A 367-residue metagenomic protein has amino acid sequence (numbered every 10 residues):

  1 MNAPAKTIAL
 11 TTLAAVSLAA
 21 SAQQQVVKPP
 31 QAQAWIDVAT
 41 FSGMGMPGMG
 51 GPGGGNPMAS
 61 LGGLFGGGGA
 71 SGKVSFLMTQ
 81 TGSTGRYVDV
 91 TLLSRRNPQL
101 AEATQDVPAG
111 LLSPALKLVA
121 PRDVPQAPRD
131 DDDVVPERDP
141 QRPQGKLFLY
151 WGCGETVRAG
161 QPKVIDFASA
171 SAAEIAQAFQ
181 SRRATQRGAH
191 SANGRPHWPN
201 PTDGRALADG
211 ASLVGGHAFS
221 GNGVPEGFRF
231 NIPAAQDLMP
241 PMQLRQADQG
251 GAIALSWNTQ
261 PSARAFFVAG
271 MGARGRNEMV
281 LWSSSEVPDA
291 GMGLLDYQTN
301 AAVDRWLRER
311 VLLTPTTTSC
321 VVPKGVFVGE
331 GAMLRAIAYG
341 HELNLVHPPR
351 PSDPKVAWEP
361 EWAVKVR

Functional and structural regions predicted by a protein language model:
M1-A9: Bacterial N-terminal signal peptides that target proteins for export
S17-S21: N-terminal signal peptide c-region/cleavage motif recognized by signal peptidases
Q23-Q25: Boundary of Sec targeting at the N-terminus
P29-P201: Solvent-exposed N-terminal domain segments of exported/luminal and surface proteins
D203-F228, G329-L343: Short, aromatic- and glycine-rich surface loops/edge beta-strands on solvent-exposed regions
P225-M239: Proline/serine/threonine-rich low-complexity linkers at boundaries of modular beta-sandwich domains
G251-L255: Structural beta-strand segments of beta-rich domains
S256, P261-R367: Hydrophilic extracytoplasmic domains
